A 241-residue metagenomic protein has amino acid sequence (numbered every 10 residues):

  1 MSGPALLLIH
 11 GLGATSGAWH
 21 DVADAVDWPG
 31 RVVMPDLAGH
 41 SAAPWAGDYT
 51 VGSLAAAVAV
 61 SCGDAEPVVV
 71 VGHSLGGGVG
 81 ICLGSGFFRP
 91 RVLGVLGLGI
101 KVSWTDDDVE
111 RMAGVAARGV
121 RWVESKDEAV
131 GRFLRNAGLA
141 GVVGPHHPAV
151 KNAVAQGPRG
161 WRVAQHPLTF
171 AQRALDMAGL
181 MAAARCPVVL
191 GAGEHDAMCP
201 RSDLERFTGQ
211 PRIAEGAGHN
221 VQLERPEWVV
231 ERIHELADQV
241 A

Functional and structural regions predicted by a protein language model:
S2-P44: Conserved HGGG/HGGXW glycine-rich cap/lid loop of the alpha/beta-hydrolase fold
R31-V71, G84, E231: Active-site loop/oxyanion-hole signature of alpha/beta-hydrolase fold enzymes
D36-S41, K101, A217-G218: Short beta-to-alpha linker loops that shape the active-site pocket of alpha/beta-hydrolase fold enzymes
G72-G76, G80: Gly/Ala-rich beta-loop-alpha elbow adjacent to hydrolase catalytic centers
S85, R91-E124: Flexible "cap/lid" loop of the alpha/beta hydrolase fold
E124-M177: Conserved alpha/beta-hydrolase catalytic His-Asp/Glu region
Q156-R206: Conserved serine/cysteine hydrolase catalytic core
A217-V230: Catalytic histidine-centered segment of alpha/beta-hydrolase-like enzymes
